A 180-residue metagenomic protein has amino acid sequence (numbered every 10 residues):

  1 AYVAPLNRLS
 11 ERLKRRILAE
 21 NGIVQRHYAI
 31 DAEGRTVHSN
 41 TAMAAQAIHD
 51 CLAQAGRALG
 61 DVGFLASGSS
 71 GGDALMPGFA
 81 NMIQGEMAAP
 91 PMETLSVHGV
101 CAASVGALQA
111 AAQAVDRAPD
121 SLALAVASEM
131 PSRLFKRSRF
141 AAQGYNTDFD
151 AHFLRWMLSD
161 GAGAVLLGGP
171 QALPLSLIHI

Functional and structural regions predicted by a protein language model:
A1-V37, G144-I178: Condensing-enzyme catalytic core mediating Claisen C-C bond formation in acyl metabolism
L9-I17, S39-A55: Short, well-ordered amphipathic alpha-helical segments that serve as non-catalytic structural scaffolds within diverse
E20, G68, V126: Short acidic/histidine-centered micro-motifs embedded in hydrophobic/aromatic stretches that mark compact functional
H38, A42, A102-V105: Conserved phosphate-coordination/catalytic loops
H49, A53-L59, A74-P77, N81-L177: Acyl-thioester C-C bond-transforming condensing/cleaving domain
G63-S70: Short glycine-rich or small-residue beta-strand-to-loop segments that form or flank ligand, phosphate, metal/Fe-S
L65, H179-I180: Adenylate-forming
